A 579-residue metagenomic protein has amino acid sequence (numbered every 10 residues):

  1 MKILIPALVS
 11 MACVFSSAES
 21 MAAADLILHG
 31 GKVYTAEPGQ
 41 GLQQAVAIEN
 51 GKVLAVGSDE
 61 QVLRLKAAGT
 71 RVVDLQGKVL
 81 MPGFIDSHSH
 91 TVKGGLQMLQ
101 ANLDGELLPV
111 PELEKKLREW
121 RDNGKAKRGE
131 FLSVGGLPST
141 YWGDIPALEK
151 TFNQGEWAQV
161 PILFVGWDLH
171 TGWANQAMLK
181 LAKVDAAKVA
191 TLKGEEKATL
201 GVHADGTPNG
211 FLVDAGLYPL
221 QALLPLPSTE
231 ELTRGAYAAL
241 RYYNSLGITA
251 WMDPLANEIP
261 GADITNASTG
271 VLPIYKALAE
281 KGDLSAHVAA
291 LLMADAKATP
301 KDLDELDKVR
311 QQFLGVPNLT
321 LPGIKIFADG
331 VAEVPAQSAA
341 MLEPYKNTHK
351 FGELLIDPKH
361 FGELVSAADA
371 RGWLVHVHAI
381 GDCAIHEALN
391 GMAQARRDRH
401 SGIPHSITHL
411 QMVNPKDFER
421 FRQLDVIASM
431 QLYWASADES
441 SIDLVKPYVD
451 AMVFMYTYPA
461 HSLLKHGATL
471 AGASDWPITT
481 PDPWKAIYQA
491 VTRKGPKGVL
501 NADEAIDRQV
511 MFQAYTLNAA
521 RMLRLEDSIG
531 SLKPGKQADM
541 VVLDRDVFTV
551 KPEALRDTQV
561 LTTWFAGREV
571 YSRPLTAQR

Functional and structural regions predicted by a protein language model:
M1-S10: Sec-dependent signal peptide recognition, specifically the positively charged N-region followed immediately by
C13-E19: N-terminal signal peptide c-region/cleavage motif recognized by signal peptidases
A23-H29, Y34, P38-L306, P322-A384 (+4 more regions): Divalent metal-binding segments
M81-S87, T408-H409, S429, A471-S474: Active-site neighborhood of phospho(di)ester-bond hydrolases with catalytic His/Asp-centered motifs
R234, S366-H376, C383-H405, P415 (+5 more regions): His/Asp/Glu-enriched, well-ordered alpha-helical/loop segment that forms or immediately abuts the divalent-metal
M252, K325, T408, S429-M430 (+1 more regions): Conserved beta-strand positions in the central sheet of alpha/beta enzyme cores
Y275, A279-I324, P404-P415, R420 (+1 more regions): Phosphate/diphosphate-binding loops
R573-R579: Extracellular/periplasmic ectodomains of large secreted or surface enzymes and adhesion receptors
